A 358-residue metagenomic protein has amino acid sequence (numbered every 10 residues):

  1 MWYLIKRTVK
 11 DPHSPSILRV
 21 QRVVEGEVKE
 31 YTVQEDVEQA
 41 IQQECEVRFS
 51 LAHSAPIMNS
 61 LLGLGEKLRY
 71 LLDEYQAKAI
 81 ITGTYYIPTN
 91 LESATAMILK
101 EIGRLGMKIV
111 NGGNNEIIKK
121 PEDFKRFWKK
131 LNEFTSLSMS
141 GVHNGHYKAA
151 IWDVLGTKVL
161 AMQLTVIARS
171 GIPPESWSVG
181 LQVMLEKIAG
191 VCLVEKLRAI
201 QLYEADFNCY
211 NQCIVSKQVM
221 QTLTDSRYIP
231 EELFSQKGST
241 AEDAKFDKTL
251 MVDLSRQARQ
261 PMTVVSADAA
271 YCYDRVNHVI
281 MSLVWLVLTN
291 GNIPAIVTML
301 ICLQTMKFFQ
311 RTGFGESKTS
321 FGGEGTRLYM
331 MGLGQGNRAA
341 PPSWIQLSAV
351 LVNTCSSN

Functional and structural regions predicted by a protein language model:
M1-I117, R126: Non-catalytic, polymerase-adjacent accessory regions of viral genome-replication enzymes
N59-L62, I98-V350: Conserved pre-catalytic core of RNA-dependent polymerases
C355-N358: Short, intrinsically disordered, charge-balanced linker/junction segments flanking boundaries in proteins
